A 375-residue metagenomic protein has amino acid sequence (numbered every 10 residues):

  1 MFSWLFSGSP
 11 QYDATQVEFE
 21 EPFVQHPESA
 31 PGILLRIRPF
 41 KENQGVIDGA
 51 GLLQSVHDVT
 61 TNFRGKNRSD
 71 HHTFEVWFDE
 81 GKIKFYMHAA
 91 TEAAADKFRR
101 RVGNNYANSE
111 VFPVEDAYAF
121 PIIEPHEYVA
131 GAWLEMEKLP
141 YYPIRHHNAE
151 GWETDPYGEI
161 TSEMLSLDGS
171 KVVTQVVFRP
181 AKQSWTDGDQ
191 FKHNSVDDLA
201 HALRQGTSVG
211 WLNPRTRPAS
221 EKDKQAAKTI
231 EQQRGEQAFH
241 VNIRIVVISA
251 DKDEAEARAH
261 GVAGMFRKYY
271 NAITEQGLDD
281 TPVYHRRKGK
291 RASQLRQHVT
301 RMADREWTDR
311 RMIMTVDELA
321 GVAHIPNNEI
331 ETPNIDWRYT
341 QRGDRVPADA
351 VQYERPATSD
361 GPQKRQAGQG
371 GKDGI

Functional and structural regions predicted by a protein language model:
M1-I375: Extended, folded cores of ATP/NTP-driven motor/assembly subunits in large transport and secretion machines
